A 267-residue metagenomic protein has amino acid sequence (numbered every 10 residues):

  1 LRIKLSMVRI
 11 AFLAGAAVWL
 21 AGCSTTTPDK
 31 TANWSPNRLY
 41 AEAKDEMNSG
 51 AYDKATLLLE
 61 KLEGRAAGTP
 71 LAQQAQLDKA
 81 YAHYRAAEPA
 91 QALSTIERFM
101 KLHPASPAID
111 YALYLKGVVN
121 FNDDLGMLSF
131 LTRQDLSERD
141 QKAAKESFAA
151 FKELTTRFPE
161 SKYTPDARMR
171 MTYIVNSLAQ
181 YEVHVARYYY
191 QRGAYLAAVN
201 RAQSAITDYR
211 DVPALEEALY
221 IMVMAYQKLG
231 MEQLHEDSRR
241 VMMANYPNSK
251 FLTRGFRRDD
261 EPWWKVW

Functional and structural regions predicted by a protein language model:
R2-L5, W19, C23-W267: Acidic, polar-rich low-complexity tracts and alpha-helical solenoid repeat scaffolds
A11-A21: Bacterial N-terminal signal peptides
